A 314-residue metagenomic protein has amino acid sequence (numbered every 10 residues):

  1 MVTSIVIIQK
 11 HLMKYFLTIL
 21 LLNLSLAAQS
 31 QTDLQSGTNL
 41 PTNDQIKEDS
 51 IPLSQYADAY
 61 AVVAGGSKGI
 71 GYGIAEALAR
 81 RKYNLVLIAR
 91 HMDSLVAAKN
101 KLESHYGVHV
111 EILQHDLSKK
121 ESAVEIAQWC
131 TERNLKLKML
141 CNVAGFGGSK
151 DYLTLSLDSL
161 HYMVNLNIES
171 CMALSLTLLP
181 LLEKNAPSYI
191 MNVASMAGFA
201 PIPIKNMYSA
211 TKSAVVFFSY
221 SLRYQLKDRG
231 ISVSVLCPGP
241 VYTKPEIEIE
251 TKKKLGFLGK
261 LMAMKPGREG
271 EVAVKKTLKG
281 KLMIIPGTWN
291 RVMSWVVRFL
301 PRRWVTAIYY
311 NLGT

Functional and structural regions predicted by a protein language model:
Y60, S67-G69: Conserved glycine-rich cofactor-binding loop
R81-A98: Conserved glycine-rich Rossmann-like NAD(P)H-binding loop of the short-chain dehydrogenase/reductase
V143-G148: Conserved NAD(P)H cofactor-binding loop of Rossmann-fold oxidoreductase domains
D151-V164: Substrate-binding pocket helix/loop in short-chain dehydrogenase/reductase
S175, T211: Active-site helix of classical SDR
S195: Residue(s) in the substrate-gating loop at a strand-loop-helix junction that position the organic substrate next
V235, G256-R291: C-terminal helical subdomain
